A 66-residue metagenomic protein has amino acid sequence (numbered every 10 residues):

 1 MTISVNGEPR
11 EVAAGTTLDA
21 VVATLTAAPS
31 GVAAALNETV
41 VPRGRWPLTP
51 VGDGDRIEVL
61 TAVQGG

Functional and structural regions predicted by a protein language model:
M1-G65: Ubiquitin-like/PB1-type beta-grasp interaction modules and other compact soluble beta-rich domains
